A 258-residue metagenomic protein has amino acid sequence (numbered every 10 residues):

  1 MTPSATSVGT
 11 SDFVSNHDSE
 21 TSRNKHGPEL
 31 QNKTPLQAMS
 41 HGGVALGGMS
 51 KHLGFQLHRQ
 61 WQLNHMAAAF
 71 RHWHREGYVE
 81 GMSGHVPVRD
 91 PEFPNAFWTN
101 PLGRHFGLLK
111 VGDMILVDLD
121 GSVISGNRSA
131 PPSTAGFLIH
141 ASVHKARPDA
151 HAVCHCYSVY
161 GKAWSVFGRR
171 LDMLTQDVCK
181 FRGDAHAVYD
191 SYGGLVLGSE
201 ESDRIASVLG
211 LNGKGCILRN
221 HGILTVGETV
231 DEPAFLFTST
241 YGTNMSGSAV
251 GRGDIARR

Functional and structural regions predicted by a protein language model:
T2-R258: Glycine-rich flexible loops
